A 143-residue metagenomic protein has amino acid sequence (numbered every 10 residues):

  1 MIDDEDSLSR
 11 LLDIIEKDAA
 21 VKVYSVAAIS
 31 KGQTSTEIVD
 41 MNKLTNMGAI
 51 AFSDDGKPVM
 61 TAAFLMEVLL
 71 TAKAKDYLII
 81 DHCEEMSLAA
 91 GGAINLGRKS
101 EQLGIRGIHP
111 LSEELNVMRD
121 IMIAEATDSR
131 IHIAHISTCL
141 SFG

Functional and structural regions predicted by a protein language model:
M1, S25-A27, S53, A134: Active-site neighborhood of phospho(di)ester-bond hydrolases with catalytic His/Asp-centered motifs
M1, S30, P58-V59: Short strand->helix junction
M1-D18: Metal-associated gating/positioning segment near the N- to mid-region
I14-A28: A glycine-rich helix N-cap at a beta->alpha junction
A28-T34: Active-site beta->alpha loop and helix N-cap motifs at the rims of alpha/beta catalytic domains
T36-G143: Histidine/acidic residue-rich metal-binding segments in metalloenzymes
